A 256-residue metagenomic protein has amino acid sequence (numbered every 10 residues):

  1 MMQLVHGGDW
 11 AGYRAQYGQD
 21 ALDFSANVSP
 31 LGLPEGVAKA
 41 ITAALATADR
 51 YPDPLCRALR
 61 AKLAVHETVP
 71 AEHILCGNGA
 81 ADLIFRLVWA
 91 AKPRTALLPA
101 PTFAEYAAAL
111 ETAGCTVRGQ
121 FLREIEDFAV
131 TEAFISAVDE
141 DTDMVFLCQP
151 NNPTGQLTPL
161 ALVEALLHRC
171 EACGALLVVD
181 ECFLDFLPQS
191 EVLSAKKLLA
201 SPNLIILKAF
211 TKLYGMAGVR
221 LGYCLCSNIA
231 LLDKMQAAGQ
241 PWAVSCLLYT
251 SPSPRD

Functional and structural regions predicted by a protein language model:
M1-R50: N-terminal "arm"/small-domain region of PLP-dependent enzymes with the aminotransferase-like
F24, V145, D180-C182, L207 (+1 more regions): Structural scaffold positions in well-ordered secondary structure
P52, A64-R86: Short loop-beta-helix segment that forms the pyridoxal 5′-phosphate
W89-L147: PLP-dependent aminotransferase-like
F128-D141, P153-L177, E181-L213: Active-site pre-lysine segment of PLP-dependent enzymes
A200-D233, C246-L247: Active-site PLP attachment segment
M235-A237: Anionic-ligand binding region
Y249-D256: Conserved small/polar residues in nucleotide/adenosyl-binding loops
